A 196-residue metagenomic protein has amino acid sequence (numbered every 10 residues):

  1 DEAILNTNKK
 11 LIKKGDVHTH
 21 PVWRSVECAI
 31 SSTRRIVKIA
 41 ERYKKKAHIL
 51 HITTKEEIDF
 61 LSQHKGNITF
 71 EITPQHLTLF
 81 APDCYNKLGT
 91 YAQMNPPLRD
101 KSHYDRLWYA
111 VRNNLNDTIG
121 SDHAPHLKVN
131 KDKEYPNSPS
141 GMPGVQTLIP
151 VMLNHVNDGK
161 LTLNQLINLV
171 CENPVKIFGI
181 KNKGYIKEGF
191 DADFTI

Functional and structural regions predicted by a protein language model:
D1-I119: Histidine/acidic residue-rich metal-binding segments in metalloenzymes
H18-K44, N113-I119, A124-T195: His/Asp/Glu-enriched, well-ordered alpha-helical/loop segment that forms or immediately abuts the divalent-metal
